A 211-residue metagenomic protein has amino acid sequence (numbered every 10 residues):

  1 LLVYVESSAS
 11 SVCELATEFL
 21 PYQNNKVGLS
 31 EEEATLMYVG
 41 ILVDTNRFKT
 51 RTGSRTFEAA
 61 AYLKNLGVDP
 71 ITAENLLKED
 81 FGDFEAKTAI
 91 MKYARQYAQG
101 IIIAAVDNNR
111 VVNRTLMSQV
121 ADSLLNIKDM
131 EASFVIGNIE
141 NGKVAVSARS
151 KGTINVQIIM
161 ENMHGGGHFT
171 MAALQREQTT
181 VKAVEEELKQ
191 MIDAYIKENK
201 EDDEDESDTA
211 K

Functional and structural regions predicted by a protein language model:
L1-A60: Short alpha-helices
V43-K211: Hydrophobic helix-and-loop "lid/oligomerization" segment in the mid-to-C-terminal part of catalytic domains
